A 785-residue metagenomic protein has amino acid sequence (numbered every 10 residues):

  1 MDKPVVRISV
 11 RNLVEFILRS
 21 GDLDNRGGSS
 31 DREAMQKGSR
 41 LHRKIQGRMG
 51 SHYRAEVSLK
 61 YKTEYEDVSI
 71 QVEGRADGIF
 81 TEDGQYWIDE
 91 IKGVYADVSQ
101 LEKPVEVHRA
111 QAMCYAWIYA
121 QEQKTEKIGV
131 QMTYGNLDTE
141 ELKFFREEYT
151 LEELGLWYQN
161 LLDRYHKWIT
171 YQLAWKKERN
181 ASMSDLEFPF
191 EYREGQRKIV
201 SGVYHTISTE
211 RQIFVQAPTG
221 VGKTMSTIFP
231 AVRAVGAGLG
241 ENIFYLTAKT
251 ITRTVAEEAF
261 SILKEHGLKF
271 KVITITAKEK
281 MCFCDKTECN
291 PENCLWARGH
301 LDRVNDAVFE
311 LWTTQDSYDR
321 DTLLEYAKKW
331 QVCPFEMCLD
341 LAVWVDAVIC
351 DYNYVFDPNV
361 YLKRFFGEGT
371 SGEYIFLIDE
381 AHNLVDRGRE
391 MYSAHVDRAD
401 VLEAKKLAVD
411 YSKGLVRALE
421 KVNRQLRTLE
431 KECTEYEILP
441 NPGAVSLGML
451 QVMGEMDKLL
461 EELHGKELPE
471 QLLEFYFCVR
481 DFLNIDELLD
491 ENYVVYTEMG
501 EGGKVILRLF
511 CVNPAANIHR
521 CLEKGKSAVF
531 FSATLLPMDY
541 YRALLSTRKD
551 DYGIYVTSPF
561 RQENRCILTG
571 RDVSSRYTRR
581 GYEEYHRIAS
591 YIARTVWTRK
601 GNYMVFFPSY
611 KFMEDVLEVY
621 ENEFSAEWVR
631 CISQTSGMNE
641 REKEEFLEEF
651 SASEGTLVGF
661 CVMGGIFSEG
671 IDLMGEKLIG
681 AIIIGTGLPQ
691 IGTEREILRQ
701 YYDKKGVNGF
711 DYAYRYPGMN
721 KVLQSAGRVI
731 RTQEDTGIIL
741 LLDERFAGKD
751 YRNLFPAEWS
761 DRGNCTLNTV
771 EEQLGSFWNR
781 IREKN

Functional and structural regions predicted by a protein language model:
M1-G84, A110: Metal-dependent nuclease catalytic cores that hydrolyze phosphodiester bonds in DNA/RNA, characterized by
Y61-G155: Mg2+/Mn2+-dependent nuclease catalytic core
A174-Q216: Conserved pre-motif I regulatory segment
L186-E187, L239-V348, F356, R424-L439 (+2 more regions): A substrate-engagement module of RecA-like helicase motors
S208-P230: Walker A/P-loop
T227, T254, K328-A347, D351-M456 (+2 more regions): Signature of the SF2 helicase/ATPase Hel1-core->accessory helical subdomain module
L323-V348, N359-F366, L459-S574, R579 (+4 more regions): A contiguous, basic/glycine-rich beta-loop/short-helix subdomain that forms a polymer-engagement track
R571-E583, T635-F746: Conserved RecA-like P-loop NTPase helicase motor core
